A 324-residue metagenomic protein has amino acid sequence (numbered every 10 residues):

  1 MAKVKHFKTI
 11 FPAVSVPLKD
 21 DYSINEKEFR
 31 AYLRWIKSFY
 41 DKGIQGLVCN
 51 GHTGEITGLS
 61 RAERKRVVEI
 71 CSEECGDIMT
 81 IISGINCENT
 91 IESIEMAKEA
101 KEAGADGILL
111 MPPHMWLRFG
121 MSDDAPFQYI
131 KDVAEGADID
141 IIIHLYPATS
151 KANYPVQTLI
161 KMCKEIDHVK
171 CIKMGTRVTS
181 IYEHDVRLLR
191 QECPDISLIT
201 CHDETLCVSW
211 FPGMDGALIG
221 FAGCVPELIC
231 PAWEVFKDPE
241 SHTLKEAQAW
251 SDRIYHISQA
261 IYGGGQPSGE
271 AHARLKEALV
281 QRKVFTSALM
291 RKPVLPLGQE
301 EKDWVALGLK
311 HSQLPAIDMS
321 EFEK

Functional and structural regions predicted by a protein language model:
A2-N153, L295: Active-site beta->alpha loop and helix N-cap motifs at the rims of alpha/beta catalytic domains
I10-P17, F39-I44, M214, V225-K324: C-terminal alpha-helical cap/extension of soluble enzyme domains
F29, V68, S93, I130 (+3 more regions): A general structural signal for well-ordered alpha-helical segments in protein cores
Y32, V67, M162, A247-W250 (+1 more regions): A structural signal for short hydrophobic/aromatic patches embedded in well-ordered alpha helices
Y32-W35, M96, T205, L275 (+1 more regions): Residues within well-ordered alpha-helices
D41, E102-I108, G136-I139, I160-C171 (+3 more regions): Structural recognition of alpha->loop->beta junctions
P147-G265: Catalytic alpha/beta core domains of metabolic enzymes, predominantly
